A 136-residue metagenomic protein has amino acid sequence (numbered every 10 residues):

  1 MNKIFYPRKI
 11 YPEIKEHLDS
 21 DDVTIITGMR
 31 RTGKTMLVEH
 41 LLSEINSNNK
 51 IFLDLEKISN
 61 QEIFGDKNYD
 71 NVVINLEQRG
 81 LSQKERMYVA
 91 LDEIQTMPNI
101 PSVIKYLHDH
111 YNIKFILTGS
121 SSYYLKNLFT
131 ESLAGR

Functional and structural regions predicted by a protein language model:
M1-R136: Phosphate-binding site recognition
